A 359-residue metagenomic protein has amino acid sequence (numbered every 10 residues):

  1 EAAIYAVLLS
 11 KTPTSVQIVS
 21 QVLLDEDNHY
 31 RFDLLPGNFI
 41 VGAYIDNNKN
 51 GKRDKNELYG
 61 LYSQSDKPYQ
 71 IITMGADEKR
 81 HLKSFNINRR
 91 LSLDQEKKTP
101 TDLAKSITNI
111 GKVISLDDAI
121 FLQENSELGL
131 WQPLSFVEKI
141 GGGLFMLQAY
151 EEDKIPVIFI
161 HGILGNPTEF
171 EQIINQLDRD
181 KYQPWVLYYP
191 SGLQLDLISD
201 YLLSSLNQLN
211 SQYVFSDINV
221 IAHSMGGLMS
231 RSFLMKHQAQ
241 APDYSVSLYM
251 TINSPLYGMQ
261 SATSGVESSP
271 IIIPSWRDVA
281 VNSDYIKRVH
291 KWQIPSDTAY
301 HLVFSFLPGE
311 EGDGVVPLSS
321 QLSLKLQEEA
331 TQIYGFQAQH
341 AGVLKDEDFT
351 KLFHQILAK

Functional and structural regions predicted by a protein language model:
E1, Y5-V157, N166, E171 (+1 more regions): Flexible, membrane-associating and regulatory peripheral segments of lipid-active enzymes
L34-L35, A149-E152, D178-R179, Q212-Y213 (+5 more regions): Extracellular/periplasmic catalytic domains that process cell-envelope and extracellular macromolecules
P36, I45-N47, L164, S191 (+2 more regions): A mature extracytoplasmic/lumenal domain signature
T108, M235-K359: Helical cap/lid subdomain of alpha/beta-hydrolase-fold lipid enzymes that gates access to the catalytic pocket
E152-D217: Active-site catalytic motif of lipid deacylating hydrolases and related acyltransferases
I158-I163, I221, I252, V303: Short hydrophobic segments within beta-strands
Q172, R231-K236: Active-site signature of alpha/beta-hydrolase-fold catalytic machinery across serine- and Asp/Cys-nucleophile hydrolases
I221-A222, G226-S230, N253: Gly/Ala-rich beta-loop-alpha elbow adjacent to hydrolase catalytic centers
